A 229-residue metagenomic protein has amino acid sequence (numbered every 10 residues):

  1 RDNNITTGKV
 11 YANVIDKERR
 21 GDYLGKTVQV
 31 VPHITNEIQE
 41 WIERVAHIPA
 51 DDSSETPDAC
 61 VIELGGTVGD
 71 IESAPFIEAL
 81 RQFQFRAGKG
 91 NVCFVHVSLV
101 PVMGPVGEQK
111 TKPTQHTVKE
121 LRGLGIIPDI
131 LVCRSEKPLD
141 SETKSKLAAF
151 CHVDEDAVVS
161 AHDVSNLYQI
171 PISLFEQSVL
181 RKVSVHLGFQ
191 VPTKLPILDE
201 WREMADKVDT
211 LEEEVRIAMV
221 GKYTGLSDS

Functional and structural regions predicted by a protein language model:
R1-S229: Flexible phosphate-sensing "switch/lid" loops adjacent to ATP/NTP-binding sites across phosphate-transfer
